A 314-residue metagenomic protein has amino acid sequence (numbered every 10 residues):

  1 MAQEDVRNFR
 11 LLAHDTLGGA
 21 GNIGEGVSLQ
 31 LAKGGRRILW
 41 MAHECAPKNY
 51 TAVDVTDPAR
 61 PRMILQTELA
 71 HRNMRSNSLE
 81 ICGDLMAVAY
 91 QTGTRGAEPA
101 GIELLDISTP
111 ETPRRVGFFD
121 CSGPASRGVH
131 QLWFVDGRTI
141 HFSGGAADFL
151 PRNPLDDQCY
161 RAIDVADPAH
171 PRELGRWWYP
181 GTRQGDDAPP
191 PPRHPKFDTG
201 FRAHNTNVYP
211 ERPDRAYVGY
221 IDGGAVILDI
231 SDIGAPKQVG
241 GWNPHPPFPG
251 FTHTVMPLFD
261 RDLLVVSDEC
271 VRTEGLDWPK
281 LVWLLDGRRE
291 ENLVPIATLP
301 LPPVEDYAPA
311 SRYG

Functional and structural regions predicted by a protein language model:
M1-G314: Feature marking well-ordered beta-strand scaffolds used for ligand recognition
